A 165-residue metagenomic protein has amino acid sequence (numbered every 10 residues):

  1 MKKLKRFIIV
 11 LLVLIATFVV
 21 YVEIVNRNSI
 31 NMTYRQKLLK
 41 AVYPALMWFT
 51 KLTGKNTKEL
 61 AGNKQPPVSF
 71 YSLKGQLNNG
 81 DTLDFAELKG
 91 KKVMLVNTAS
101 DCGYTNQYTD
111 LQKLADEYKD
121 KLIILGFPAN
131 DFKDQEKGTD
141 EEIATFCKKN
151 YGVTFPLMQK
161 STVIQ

Functional and structural regions predicted by a protein language model:
M1-L14: N-terminal Sec-pathway targeting helices
A16-R35: Membrane-interface motif at the C-terminal end of an N-terminal transmembrane signal
I30-L52, G138-D140: Periplasmic c-type cytochrome electron-transfer domains
Y43-A86: N-terminal "domain-start" segment that seeds a small globular fold
G90-V93, L122: Alpha/beta-hydrolase fold active-site loops
K91, T98-D101, P128: Short pre-active-site segment immediately N-terminal to redox-active cysteine/selenocysteine motifs in thiol-based
Y104-Q165: Structural microenvironment flanking redox-active thiols in thiol-disulfide oxidoreductases
